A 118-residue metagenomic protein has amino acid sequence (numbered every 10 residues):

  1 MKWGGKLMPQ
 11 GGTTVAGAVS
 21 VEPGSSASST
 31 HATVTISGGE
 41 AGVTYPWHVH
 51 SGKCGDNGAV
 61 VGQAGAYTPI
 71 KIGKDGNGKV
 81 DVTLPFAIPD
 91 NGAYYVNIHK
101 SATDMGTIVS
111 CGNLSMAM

Functional and structural regions predicted by a protein language model:
M1-P46, H50-M118: N-terminal leader/targeting pre-sequences
